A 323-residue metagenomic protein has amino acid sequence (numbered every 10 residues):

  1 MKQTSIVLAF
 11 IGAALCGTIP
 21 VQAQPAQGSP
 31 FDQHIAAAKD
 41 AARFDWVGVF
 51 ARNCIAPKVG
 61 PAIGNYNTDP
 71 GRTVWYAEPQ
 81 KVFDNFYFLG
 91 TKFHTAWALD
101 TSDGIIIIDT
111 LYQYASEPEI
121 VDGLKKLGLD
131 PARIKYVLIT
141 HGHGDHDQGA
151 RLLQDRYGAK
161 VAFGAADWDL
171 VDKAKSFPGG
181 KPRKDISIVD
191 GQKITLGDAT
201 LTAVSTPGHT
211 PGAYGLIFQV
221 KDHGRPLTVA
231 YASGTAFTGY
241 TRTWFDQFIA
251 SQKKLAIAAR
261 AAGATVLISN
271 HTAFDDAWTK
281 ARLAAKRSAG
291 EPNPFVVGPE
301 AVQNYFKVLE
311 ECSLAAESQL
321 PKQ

Functional and structural regions predicted by a protein language model:
M1-L8: Bacterial N-terminal signal peptides that target proteins for export
L8-G17: Bacterial N-terminal signal peptides
I19-A23: Sec/Tat signal peptide C-region and signal peptidase I cleavage site
Q24-D69, H223, G234-Q323: Accessory terminal helices/loops
A26-D40, Y114-P118, D122-K193, R287 (+2 more regions): Active-site HxH/HxHxD metal-binding segment of metal-dependent hydrolases
R72-L127, P131, G215-A236: Conserved beta-strand hairpin/beta-sheet module of binuclear metal-dependent hydrolase folds, prominently
K81-F83, L129-R133, D155-Y157, A165-G212 (+4 more regions): Metallo-beta-lactamase
I108-T110, I134-H143, V161-G164, S205-G208 (+2 more regions): Active-site neighborhood of phospho(di)ester-bond hydrolases with catalytic His/Asp-centered motifs
